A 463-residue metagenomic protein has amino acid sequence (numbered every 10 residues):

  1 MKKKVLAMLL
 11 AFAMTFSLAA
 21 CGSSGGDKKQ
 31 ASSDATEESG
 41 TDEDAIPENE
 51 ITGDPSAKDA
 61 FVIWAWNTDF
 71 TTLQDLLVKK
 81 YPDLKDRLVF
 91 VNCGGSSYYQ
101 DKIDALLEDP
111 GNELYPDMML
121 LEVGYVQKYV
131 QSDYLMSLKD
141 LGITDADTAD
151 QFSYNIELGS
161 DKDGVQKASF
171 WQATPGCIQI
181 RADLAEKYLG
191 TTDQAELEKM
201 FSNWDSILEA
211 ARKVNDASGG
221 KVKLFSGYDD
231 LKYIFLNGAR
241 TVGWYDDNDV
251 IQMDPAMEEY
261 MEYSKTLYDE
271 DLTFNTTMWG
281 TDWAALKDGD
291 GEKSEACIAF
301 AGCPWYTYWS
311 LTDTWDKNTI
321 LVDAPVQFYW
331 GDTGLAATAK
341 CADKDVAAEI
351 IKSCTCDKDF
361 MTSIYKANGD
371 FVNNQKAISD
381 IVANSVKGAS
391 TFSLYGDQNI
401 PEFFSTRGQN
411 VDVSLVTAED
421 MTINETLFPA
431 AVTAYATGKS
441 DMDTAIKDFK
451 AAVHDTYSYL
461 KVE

Functional and structural regions predicted by a protein language model:
L6-A7, C21-Q127, V346, S440-E463: Conserved N-terminal structural module of periplasmic/extracytoplasmic solute-binding proteins
G40-I51, L121-C177, T319-D323, S390-Y395: Hinge/lid segment of periplasmic solute-binding proteins
D75, S96-S137, A149-A168, D205-S218 (+4 more regions): Pocket-flanking alpha-helical
Y98-D101, A239-A324: Extracytoplasmic ligand-binding clamshell segments of periplasmic binding protein
E108, T312-A377, A430: Extracytoplasmic/periplasmic substrate-recognition and gating elements
K139-A146, E157-L231, W244-M278, A339-D345 (+2 more regions): Helix-loop-helix "hinge/cap" segment bordering the ligand-binding cleft or interdomain interface
F392-D455: C-terminal capping/gating helix-and-loop segments adjacent to ligand/active sites or protein-protein/ligand interfaces
